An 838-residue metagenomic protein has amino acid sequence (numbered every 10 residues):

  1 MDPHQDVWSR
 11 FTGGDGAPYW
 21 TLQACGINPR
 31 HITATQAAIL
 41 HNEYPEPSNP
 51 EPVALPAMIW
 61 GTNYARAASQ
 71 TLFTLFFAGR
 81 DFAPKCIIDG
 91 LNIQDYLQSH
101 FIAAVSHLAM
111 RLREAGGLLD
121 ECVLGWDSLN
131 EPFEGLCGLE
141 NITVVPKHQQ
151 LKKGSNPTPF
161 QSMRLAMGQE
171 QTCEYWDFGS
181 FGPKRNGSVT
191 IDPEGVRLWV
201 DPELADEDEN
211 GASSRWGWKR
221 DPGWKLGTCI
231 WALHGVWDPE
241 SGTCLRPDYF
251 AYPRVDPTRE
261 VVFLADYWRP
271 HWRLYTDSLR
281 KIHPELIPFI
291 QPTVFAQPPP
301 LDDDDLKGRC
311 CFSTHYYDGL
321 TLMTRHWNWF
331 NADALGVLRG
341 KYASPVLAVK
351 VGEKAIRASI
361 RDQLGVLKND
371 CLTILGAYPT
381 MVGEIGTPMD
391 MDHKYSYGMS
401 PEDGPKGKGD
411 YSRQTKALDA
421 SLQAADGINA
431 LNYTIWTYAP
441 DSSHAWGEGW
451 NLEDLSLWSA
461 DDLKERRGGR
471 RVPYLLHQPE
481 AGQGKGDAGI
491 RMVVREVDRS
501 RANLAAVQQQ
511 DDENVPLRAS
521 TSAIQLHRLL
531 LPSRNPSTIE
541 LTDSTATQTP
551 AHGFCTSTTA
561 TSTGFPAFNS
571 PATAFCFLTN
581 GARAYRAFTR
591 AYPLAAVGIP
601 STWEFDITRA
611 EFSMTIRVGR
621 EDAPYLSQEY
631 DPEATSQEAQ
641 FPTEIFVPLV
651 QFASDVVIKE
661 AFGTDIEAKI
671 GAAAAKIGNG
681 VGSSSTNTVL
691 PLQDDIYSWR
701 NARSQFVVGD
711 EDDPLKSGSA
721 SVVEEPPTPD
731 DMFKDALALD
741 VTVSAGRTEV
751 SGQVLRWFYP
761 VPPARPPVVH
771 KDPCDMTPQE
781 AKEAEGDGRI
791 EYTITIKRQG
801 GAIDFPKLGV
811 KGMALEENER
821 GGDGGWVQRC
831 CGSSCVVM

Functional and structural regions predicted by a protein language model:
D6-V351, V366-K394, Q423-I435, S443-E448 (+2 more regions): Active-site region of glycoside hydrolase catalytic domains
T21-I93, P345, P401-P405, C555-T556 (+7 more regions): Surface-exposed intrinsically disordered loops and tails
P29-R30, D302-K307, C311-T324, G336-A343 (+8 more regions): Aromatic-rich peripheral "rim/lid" segments of glycoside hydrolase catalytic domains that contact and position glycan
C173-A212, W216, R470-S562, A675-M732: Long intrinsically disordered, low-complexity regions that are acidic and Ser/Thr-rich
A596-E611, R620-P624, A653-A675, G680 (+4 more regions): Small-residue (G/S/T/A) turn/hinge positions that recur once per unit in extracellular repeat modules
R765-P767, D772, I803-L815: Intrinsically disordered, low-complexity regulatory segments enriched in Ser/Pro/Gln/Gly
T795, A814-M838: Extreme C-terminal disordered tails of eukaryotic proteins encode short linear targeting/docking signals used
